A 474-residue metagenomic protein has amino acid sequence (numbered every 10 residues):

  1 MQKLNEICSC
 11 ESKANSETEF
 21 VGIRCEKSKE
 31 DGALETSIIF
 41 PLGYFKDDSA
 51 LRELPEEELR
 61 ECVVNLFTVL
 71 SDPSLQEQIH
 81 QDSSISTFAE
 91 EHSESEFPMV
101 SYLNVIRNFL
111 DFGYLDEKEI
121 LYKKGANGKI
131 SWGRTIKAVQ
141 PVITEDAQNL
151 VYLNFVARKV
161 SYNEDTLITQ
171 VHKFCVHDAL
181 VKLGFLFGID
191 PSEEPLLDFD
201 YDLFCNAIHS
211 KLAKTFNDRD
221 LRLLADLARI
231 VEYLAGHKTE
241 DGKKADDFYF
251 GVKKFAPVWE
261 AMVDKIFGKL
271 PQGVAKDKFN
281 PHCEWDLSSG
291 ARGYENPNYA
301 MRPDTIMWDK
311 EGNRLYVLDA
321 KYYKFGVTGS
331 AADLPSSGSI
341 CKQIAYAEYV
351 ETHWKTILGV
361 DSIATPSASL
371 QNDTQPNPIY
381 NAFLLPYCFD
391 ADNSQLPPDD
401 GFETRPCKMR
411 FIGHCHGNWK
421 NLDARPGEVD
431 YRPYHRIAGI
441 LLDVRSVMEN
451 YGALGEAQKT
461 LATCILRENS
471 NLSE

Functional and structural regions predicted by a protein language model:
M1-L212, R219-K244, Y431, L441-G452 (+1 more regions): Terminal, charged accessory segments of proteins
M1-T36, P41-K46, K243-E474: Catalytic core segments in nucleotide and nucleic-acid processing enzymes
A157-T169, N217-D220, Y249-P257, A332-S337: Short, charged/polar micro-motifs that form catalytic or ligand-binding hotspots
